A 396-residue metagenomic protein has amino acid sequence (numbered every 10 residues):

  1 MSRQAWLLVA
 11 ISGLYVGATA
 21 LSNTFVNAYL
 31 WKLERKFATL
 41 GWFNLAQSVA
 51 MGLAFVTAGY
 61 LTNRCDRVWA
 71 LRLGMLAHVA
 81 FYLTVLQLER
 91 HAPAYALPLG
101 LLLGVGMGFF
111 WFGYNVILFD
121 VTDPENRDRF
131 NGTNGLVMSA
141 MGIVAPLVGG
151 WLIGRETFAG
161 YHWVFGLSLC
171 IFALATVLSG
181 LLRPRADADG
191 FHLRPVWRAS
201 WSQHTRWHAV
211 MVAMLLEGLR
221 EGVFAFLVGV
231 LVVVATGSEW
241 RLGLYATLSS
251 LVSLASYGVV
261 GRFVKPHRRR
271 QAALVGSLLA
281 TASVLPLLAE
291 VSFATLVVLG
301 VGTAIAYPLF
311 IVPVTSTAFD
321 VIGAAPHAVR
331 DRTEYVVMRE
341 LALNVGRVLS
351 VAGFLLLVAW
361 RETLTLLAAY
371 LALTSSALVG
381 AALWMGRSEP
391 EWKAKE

Functional and structural regions predicted by a protein language model:
M1-L53, T205-T247: Helix-loop boundary and gating motifs at the non-cytosolic
G13, A92-F110, L215, A294-I311: Hydrophobic core of transmembrane alpha-helices in multi-pass small-molecule transporters, especially MFS/SLC-type
A28, K32, V144-F165, V230-V234 (+2 more regions): Transmembrane alpha-helix termini and helix-breaking/packing motifs in multi-pass membrane transporters
A54-R67, I153, S256-R269: Helix-to-loop junctions at the C-terminal end of transmembrane segments in multipass secondary transporters
L76-H91, L278-S292: C-terminal ends and interior cores of transmembrane alpha-helices in multi-pass membrane transporters/permeases
F109-D123, V228, P308-H327: Intracellular juxtamembrane helix-capping segments at the cytosolic ends of symmetry-related transmembrane helices
R129-G150, R339-V351: Glycine-rich segments within core transmembrane alpha-helices of 12-TM secondary carriers
H162-L181, T365-W384: Symmetry-related core transmembrane helices of the 12-TM Major Facilitator Superfamily/SLC fold
